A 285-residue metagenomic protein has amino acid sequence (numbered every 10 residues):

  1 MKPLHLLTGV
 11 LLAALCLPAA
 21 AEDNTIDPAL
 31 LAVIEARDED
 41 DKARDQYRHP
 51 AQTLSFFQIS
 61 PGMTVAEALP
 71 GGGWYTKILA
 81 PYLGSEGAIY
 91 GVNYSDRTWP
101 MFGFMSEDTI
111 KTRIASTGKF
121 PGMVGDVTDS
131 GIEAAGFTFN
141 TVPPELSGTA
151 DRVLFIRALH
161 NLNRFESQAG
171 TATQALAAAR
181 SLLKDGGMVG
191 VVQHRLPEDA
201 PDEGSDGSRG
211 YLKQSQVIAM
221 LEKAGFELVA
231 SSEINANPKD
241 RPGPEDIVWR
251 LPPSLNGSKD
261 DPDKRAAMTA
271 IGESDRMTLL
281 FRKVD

Functional and structural regions predicted by a protein language model:
I26-F56, S60: Class I SAM-dependent methyltransferase Rossmann-like catalytic core, especially the SAM/SAH-binding loop
G62-G71: Conserved class I S-adenosyl-L-methionine
L83-G84, N163, L183-D185: Helix-to-beta-strand junctions that scaffold the AdoMet/dcAdoMet cofactor pocket in Class I SAM-dependent enzymes
M105-V142: S-adenosyl-L-methionine
P143-L154: A short acidic, Gly/Pro-enriched loop at the edge of an enzyme's catalytic core that lines a small-molecule cofactor
A169-D185: A short glycine-rich, Lys/Arg-flanked "PGG" loop and its adjoining helix->strand segment in the class I
G186-H194: Conserved beta-strand signature within the Rossmann-like core of class I S-adenosyl-L-methionine
A224, K264-D285: C-terminal lobe and adjacent flexible extensions of AdoMet/dcAdoMet transferase-like proteins
